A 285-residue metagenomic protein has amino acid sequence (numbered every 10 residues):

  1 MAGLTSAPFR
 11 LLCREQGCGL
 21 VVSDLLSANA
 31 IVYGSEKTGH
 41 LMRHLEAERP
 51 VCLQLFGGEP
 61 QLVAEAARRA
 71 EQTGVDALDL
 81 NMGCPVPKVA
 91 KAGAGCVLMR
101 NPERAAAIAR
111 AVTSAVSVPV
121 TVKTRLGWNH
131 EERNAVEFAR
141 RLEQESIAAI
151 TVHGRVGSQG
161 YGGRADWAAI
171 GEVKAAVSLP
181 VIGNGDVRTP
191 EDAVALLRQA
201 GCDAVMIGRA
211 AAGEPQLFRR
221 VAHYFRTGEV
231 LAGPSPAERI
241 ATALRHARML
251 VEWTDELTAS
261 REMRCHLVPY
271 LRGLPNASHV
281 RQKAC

Functional and structural regions predicted by a protein language model:
M1, L26-A28, F56-G58, G83-P85 (+4 more regions): Active-site beta-loop-alpha junctions enriched in small/polar residues
A2, A7-P8, E15, A107 (+6 more regions): Alpha/beta catalytic cores of nucleotide-metabolism and tRNA/nucleoside-modifying enzymes
G3-D76: Glycine-rich, positively charged N-terminal anion/phosphate-binding segment
V21-S23, V51-L55, L78, V120-T124 (+3 more regions): Hydrophobic faces of well-ordered beta-strands that scaffold small-molecule active sites in alpha/beta enzyme cores
S23, D76-P85, Q144-G154, I207-A210: Non-cysteine beta-strand/loop elements that form the S-adenosyl-L-methionine
Q61-L62, E103, P119, T124-E137: Active-site glycine- and acidic-residue-rich loops that bind and position anionic ligands or nucleotide-like cofactors
R68-K88, A94: A contiguous, low-structure linker/loop signature
P87-R104, R155-W167, E229-V230: Glycine-rich tight-turn/loop motif centered on a GG-T
